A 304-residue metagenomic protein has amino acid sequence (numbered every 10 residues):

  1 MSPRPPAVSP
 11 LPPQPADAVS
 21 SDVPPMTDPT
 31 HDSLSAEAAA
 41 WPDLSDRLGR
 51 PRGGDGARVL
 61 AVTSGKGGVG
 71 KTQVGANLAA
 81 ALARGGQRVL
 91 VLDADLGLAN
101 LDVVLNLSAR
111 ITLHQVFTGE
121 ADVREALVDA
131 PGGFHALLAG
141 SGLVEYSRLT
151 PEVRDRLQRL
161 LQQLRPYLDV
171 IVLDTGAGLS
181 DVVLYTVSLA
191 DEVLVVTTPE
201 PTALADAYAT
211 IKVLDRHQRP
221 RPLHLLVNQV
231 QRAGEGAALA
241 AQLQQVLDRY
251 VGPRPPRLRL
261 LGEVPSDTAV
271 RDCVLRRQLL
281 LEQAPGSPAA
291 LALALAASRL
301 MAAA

Functional and structural regions predicted by a protein language model:
M1-G68: Extreme N-terminal, non-catalytic leader segments that precede Walker-type/kinase nucleotide-binding cores
L48, G56-D95: Walker A/P-loop phosphate-binding motif and the immediately C-terminal alpha-helix
V91-P166, A269-L279: P-loop/Walker-type NTP enzyme "switch/lid" segment
L96-L98, S141-V144, G178, E200-T202 (+2 more regions): Conserved nucleotide-binding/hydrolysis micro-motifs of P-loop NTPases
N106-I111, V213-L214, A240-Q244, L280-L281: Short, hinge-like loop/turn segments at secondary-structure boundaries
P166, V170, T175-G262: Conserved catalytic-core segment of NTP-binding enzymes
V251-L281, L293: Beta-strand-loop-alpha "switch" segments that mediate conformational coupling across diverse proteins
L275-A304: NTP-binding/hydrolysis catalytic cores, primarily Walker-type P-loop NTPases
